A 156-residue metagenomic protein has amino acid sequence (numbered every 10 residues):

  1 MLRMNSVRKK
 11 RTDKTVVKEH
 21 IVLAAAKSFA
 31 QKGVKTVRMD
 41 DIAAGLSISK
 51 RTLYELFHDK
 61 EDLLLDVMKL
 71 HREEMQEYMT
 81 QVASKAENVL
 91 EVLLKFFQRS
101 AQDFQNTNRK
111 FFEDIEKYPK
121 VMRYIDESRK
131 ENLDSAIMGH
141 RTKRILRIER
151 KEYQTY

Functional and structural regions predicted by a protein language model:
M1-K32, T36-G45, D62-L65: Basic, helix-initiating cap at the start of DNA-binding domains
R8-T12, V16, H58, D62 (+5 more regions): Residues at secondary-structure transition points
A24-Q31, E74-K85: Solvent-exposed, amphipathic alpha-helical segments
Q31-V34, E55, S84, R150: Helix-turn-helix/winged-helix DNA-binding modules
S47-F57: Short hydrophobic/aromatic patch on the recognition helix
D66, E77-N106: Hydrophobic alpha-helical connector segments
A101-I145, E149-T155: Short secondary-structure transition hinges
